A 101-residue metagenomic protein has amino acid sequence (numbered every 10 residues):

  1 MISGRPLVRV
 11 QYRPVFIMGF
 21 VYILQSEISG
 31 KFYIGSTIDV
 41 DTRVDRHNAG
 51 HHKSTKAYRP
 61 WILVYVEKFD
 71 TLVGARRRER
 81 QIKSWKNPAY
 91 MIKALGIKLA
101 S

Functional and structural regions predicted by a protein language model:
M1-S54, R59-I62, V66, D70-P88 (+1 more regions): GIY-YIG nuclease catalytic motif and its immediate N-terminal context
